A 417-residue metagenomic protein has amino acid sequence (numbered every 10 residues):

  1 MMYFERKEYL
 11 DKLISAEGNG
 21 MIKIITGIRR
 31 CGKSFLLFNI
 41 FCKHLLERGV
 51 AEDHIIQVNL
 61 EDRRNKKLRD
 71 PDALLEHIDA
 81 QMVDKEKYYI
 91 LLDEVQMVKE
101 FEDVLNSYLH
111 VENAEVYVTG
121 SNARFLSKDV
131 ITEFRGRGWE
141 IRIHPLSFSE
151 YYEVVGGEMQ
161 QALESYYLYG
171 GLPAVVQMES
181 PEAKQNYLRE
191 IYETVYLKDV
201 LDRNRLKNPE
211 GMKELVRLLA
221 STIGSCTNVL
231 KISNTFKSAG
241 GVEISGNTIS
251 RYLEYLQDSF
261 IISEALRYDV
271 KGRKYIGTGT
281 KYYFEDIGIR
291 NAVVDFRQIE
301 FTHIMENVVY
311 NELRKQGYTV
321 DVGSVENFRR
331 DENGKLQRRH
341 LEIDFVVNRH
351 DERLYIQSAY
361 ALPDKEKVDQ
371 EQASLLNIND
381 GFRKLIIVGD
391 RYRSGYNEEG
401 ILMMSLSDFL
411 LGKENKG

Functional and structural regions predicted by a protein language model:
M2-G18: Pre-Walker A adenine-sensing motif
M2-Y3, T26, F35, L46 (+3 more regions): A cross-kingdom feature that marks ATP-driven nucleic-acid transaction machinery
Y3, S149-E326: Interdomain hinge/linker elements that couple catalytic modules in large macromolecular machines
G20-F38: Walker A/P-loop nucleotide-binding motif
L46-D62: Conserved catalytic segments around the Walker B and adjacent sensor/switch elements of P-loop NTPase domains
Q57-K85: Short glycine-rich substrate-engagement loop in P-loop NTPases that contacts/grips substrate
E115-S121, R142: Structural recognition of the conserved hydrophobic beta-strand(s) that form the central parallel beta-sheet of P-loop
R124-W139, V154-G156: Short regulatory helix/loop adjacent to the ATP-binding pocket of P-loop NTPases
